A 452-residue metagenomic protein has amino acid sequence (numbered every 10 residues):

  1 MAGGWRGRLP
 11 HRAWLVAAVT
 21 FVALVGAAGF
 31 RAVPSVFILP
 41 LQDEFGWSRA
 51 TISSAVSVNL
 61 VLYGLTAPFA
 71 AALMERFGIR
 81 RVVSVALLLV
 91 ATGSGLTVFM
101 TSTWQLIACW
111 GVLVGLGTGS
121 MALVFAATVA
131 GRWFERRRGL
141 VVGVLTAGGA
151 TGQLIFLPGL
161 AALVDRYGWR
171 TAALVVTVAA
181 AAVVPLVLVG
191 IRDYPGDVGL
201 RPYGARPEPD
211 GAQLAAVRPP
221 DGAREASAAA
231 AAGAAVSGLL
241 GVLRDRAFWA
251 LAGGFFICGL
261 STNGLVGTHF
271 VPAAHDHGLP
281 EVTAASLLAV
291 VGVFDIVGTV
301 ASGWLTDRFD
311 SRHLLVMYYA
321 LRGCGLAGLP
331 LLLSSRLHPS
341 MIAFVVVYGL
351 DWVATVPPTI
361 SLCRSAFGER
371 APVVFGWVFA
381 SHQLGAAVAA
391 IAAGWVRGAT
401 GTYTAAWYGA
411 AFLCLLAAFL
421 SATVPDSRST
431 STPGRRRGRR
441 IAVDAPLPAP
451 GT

Functional and structural regions predicted by a protein language model:
V25, G93, Q105-M121, F256-I257 (+1 more regions): Hydrophobic core of transmembrane alpha-helices in multi-pass small-molecule transporters, especially MFS/SLC-type
P34-I38, L243-S302, A389: Extracytoplasmic gate region of multi-pass secondary transporters
L41, S120-F134, A354-F367: Intracellular juxtamembrane helix-capping segments at the cytosolic ends of symmetry-related transmembrane helices
T66-I79, T299-S311, R397-G398: Helix-to-loop junctions at the C-terminal end of transmembrane segments in multipass secondary transporters
L88-T101, L321-S334: C-terminal ends and interior cores of transmembrane alpha-helices in multi-pass membrane transporters/permeases
W110-A147: Cytoplasmic helix-loop-helix junction between adjacent transmembrane helices in 12-TM secondary transporters
V144, Q153, V353, A366-T402 (+1 more regions): A late C-terminal transmembrane helix in Major Facilitator Superfamily
L145-V198: Helix-loop-helix hairpin linking two adjacent transmembrane segments in secondary transporters
